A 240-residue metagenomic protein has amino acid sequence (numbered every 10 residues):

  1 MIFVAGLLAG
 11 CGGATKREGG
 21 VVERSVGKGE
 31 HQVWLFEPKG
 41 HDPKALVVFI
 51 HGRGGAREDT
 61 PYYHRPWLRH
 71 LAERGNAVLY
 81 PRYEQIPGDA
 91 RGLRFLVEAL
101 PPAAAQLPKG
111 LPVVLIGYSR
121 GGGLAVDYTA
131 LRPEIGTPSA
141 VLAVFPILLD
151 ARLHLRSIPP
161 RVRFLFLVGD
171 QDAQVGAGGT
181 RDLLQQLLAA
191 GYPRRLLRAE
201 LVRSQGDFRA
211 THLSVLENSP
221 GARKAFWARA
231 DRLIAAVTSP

Functional and structural regions predicted by a protein language model:
A9-G10: C-terminal motif of bacterial Sec signal peptides marking the signal peptidase cleavage site
G13-D42: N-terminal cap/lid segment of alpha/beta-hydrolase-fold proteins
K39-L71: Short, surface-exposed "cap/lid" segments of acyl-processing enzymes
E58-A90: Active-site machinery of serine-nucleophile hydrolases
P87-L107, D127: Alpha/beta-hydrolase active-site loop
A105-P159: Primarily recognizes the serine-hydrolase "nucleophile elbow" in alpha/beta-hydrolase and SGNH/GDSL folds
A140-G206: The feature captures the conserved acid-bearing segment of alpha/beta-hydrolase catalytic domains
P193-P240: C-terminal catalytic histidine-bearing segment of alpha/beta-hydrolase fold enzymes
